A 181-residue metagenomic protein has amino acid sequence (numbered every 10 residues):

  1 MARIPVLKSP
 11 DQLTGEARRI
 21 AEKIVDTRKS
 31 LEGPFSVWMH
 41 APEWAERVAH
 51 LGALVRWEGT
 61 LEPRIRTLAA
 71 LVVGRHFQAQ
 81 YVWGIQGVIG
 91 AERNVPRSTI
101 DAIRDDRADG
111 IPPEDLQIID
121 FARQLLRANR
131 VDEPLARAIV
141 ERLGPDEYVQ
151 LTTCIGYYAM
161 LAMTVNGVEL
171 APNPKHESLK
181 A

Functional and structural regions predicted by a protein language model:
M1-A181: Hydrophobic alpha-helical segments
